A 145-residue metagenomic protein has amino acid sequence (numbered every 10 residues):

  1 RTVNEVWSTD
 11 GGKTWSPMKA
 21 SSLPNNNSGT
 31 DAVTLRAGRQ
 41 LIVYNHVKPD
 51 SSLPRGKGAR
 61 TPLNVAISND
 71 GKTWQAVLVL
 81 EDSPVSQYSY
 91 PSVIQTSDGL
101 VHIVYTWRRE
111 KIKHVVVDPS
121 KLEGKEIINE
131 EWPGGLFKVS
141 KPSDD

Functional and structural regions predicted by a protein language model:
R1-D145: Asp-box/BNR beta-propeller blade signature and adjacent active/binding-site loops in extracellular glycan-interacting
